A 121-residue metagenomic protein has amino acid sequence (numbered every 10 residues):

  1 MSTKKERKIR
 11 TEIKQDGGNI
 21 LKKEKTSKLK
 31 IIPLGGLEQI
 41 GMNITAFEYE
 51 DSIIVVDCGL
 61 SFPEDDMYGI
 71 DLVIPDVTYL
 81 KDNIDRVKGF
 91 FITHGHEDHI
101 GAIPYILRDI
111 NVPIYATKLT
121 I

Functional and structural regions predicted by a protein language model:
M1-N19: Intrinsically disordered, low-complexity RNA-associated tracts
K23-E24, A46-D51, V55: Metal-dependent phosphodiesterase/nuclease catalytic metal-binding core
E24-K30: Short Pro/Gly-enriched beta-strand edge/turn motifs at strand-loop
I31, F47, D57, H94-G95: Divalent metal-coordination and catalytic microenvironments
I32, Y115: General small-molecule cofactor/ligand-binding pocket signal
G35-L37: Short Gly/Pro-enriched turn/cap motifs at secondary-structure boundaries
Q39-M42, S52-I92, P104-Y105, D109 (+1 more regions): Pre-active-site segment of Zn-dependent metallo-hydrolases
H99: N-terminal Rossmann-fold NAD(P) dinucleotide-binding loop
